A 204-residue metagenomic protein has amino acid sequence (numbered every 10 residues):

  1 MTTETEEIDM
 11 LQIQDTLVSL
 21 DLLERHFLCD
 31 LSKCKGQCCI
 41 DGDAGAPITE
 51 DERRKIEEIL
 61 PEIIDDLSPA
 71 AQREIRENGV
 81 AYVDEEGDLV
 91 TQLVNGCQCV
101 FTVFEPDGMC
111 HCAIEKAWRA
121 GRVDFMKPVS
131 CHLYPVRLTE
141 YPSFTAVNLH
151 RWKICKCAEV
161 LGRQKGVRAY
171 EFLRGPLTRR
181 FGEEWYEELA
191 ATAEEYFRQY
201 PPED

Functional and structural regions predicted by a protein language model:
T2-D204: Short loop/turn segments that flank or connect secondary-structure elements
